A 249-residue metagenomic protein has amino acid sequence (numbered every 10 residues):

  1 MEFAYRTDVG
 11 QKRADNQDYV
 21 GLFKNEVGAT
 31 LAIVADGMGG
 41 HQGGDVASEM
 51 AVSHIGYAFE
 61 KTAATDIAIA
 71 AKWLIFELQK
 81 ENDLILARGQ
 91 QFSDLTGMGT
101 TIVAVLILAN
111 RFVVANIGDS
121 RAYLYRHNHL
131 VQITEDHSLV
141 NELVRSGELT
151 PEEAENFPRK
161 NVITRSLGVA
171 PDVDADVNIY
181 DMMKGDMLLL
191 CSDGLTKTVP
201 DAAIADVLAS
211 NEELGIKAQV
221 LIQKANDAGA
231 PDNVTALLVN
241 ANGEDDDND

Functional and structural regions predicted by a protein language model:
M1-D249: PP2C/PPM-type serine/threonine phosphatase catalytic domain
